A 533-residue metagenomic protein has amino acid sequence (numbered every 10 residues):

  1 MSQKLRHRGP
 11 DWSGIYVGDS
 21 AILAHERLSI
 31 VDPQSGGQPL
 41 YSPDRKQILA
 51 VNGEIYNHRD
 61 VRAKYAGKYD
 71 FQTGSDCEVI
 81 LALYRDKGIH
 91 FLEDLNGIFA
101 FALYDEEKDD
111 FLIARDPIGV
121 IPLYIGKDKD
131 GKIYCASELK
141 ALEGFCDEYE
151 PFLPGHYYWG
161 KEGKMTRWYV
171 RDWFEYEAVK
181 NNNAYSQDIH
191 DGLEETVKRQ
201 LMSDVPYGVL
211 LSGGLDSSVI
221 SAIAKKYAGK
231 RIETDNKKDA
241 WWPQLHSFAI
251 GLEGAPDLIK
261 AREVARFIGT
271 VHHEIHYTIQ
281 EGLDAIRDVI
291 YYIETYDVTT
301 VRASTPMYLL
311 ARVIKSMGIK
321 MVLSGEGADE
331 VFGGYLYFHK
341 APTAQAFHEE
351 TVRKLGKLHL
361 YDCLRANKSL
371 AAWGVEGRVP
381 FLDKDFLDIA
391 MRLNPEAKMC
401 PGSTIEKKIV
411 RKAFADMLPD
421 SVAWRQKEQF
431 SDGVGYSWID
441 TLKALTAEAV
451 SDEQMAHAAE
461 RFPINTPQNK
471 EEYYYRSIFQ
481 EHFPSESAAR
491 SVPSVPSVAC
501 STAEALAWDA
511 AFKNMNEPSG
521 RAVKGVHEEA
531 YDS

Functional and structural regions predicted by a protein language model:
M1-T295: Cysteine-centered catalytic environments shared across enzyme families
L28, G327-E330: Short glycine-rich anion-binding loops that position phosphate/pyrophosphate groups of nucleotides and phosphorylated
D60, G333-Y335: Short, solvent-exposed loop/turn and secondary-structure capping segments
T73-D76, L95, N182-I189, I220 (+9 more regions): Hydrophobic (often cysteine-bearing) scaffold residues that line and stabilize catalytic clefts of nucleotide/cofactor
I98, D191, S304, H359-L364: Short, motif-level signal for alpha-helix interfacial/capping segments enriched in acidic residues and aromatics/proline
G213-G214, S324-G327: Glycine-rich beta-strand-to-loop/alpha-helix junction loops that act as flexible
I250-A311, Y337-A346, K368-S369, R392-C400 (+1 more regions): ATP-dependent adenylate-handling ligase core
S316-L323, E330, P342, F347-S533: Adenosyl-5′-phosphate
